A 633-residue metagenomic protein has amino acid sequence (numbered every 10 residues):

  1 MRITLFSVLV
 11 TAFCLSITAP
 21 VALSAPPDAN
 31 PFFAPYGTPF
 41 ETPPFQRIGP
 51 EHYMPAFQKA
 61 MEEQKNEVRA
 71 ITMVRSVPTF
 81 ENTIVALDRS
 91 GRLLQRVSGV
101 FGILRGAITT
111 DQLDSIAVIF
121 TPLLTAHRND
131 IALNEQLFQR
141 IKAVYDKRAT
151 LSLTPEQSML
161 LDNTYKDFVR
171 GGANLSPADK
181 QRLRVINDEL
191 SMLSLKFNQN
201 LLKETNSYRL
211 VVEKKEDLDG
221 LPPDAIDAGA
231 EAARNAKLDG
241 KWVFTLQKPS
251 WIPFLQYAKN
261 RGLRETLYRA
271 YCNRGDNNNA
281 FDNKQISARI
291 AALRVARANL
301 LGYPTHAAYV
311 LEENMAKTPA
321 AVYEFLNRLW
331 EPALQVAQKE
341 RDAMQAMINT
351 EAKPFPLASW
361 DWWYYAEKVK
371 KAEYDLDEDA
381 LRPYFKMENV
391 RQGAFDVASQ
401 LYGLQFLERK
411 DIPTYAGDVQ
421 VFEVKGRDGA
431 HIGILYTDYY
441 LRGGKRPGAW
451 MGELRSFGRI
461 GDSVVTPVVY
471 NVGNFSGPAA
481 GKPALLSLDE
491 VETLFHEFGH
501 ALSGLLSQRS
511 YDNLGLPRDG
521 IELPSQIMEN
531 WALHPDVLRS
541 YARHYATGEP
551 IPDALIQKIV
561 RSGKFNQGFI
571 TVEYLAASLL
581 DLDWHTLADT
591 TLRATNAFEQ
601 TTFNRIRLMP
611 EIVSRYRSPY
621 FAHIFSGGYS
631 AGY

Functional and structural regions predicted by a protein language model:
S7-T18: Bacterial N-terminal signal peptides
V10, A25-P222, G632: N-terminal helix-rich structural modules
G37-H52, F101-F120, A143-V185, T245-Q285 (+5 more regions): Short His/Asp/Glu-rich catalytic/ion-coordination signatures at enzyme active sites or charged loops
L160, R184, E189-M192, Q199 (+7 more regions): Active-site-proximal, well-structured secondary-structure segments within enzyme catalytic domains
P304, G499-Y511: Catalytic Zn2+-binding segment of zinc metalloproteases
S476-F495: Short pre-active-site segment immediately N-terminal to the catalytic Zn-binding motif
D489-G504, S525: Active-site recognition of the HExxH zinc-binding catalytic motif
V491, F495, G568-T586, M609 (+2 more regions): C-terminal substrate/ligand-recognition segments
